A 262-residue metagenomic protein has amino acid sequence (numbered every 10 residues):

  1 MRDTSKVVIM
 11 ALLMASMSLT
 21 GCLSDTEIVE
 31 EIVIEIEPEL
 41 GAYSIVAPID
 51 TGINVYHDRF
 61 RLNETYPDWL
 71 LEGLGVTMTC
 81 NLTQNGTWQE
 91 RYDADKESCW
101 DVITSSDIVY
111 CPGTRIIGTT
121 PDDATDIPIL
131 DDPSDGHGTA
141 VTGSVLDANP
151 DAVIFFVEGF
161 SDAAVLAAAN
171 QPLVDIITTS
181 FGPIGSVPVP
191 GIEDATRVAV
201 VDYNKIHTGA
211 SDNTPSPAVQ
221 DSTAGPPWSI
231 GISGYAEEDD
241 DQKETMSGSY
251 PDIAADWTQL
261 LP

Functional and structural regions predicted by a protein language model:
M1-I36: Secretory targeting signatures
C22-I45, T51-R59, V189, V198 (+1 more regions): Protease zymogen maturation seam
I36-S144, A152, P172, I230 (+1 more regions): Active-site core segment of subtilase-fold serine proteases
P38-A42, D147-N149, N170-P172, A199-D202 (+3 more regions): Extracellular/periplasmic catalytic domains that process cell-envelope and extracellular macromolecules
D50, D221-P262: Extracellular S/T/G-rich loop segment that most often corresponds to the catalytic His/Ser-adjacent loop
G52, E64, G182-I184, N213 (+2 more regions): Short glycine-rich anion-binding loops that position phosphate/pyrophosphate groups of nucleotides and phosphorylated
P133-A140, V153-G231, D239-D241: Substrate-binding/access-modulating region of protease and related hydrolase catalytic domains
